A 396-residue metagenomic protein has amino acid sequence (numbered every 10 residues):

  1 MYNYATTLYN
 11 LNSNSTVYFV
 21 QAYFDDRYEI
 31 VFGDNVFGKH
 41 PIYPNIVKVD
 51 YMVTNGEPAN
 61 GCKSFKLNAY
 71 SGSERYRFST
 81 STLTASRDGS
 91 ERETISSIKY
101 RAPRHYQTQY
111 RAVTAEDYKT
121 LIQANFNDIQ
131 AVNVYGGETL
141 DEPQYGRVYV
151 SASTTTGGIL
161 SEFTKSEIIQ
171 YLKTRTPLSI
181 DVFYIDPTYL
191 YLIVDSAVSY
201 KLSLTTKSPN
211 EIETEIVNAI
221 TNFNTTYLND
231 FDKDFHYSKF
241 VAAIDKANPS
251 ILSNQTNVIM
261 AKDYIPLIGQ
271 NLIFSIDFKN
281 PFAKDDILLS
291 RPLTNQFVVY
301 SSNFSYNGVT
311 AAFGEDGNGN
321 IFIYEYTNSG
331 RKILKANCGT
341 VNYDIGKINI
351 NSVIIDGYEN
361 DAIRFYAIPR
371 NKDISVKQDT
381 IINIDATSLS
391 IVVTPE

Functional and structural regions predicted by a protein language model:
Y2-N45, K347-G357: A surface-exposed beta-strand-loop module
D26-F32, V36-V113, D117-T120, N383 (+1 more regions): Catalytic P-loop NTP-binding/switch module of NTPases
K39-T54, I355-S375: Extended Gly/Ser/Thr-rich low-complexity repeat segments, especially those forming or decorating extracellular
Y110-Y227, F231: Carbohydrate-recognition loop of C-type lectin domains
N210-Q296, Y300-S301, E359: An aromatic-glycine-centered, glycine-rich loop/turn in mixed alpha/beta architecture
T226, S302-E359: Extended, beta-strand-rich, solvent-exposed assembly scaffolds of outer structural proteins
I374-E396: Protruding loop/beta-arch "assembly-hinge" segments enriched in small, turn-prone residues
